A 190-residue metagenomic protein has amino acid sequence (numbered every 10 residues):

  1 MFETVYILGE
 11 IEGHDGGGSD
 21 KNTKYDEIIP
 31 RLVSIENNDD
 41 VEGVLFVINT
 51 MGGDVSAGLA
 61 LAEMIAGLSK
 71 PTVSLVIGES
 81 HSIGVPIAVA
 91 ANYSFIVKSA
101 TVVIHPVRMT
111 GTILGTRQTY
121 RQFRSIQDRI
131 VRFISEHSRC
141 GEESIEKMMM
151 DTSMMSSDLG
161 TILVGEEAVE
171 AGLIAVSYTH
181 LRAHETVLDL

Functional and structural regions predicted by a protein language model:
M1-D26: STAS-typified acidic loop motif
T4-Y6, G43-V47, L75: Structural motif
G17-E42: A short, well-ordered alpha-helical element
N22, V41, L45-V55, L114: Glycine/Thr-rich beta-alpha phosphate-binding loop at enzyme active sites
G43-V44, T110-Y178: Charged, glycine-interspersed solvent-exposed loop segments at helix/strand-loop junctions that cap or gate access
N49-A60, A66-T110: Glycine-rich beta-to-alpha active-site loop
Y93-K98, G172-R182: Short, well-structured beta-strand/strand-turn elements
H180-A183, V187-L190: Single conserved hydrophobic/aromatic residue that forms the stacking wall/gate of nucleotide- or nucleobase-binding
